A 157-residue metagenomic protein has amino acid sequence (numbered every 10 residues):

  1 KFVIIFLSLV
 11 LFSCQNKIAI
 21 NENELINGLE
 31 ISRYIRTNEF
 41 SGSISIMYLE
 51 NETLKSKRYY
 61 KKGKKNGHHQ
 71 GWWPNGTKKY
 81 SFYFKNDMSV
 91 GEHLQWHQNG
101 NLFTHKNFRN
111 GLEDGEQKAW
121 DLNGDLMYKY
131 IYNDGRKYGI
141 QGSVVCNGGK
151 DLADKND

Functional and structural regions predicted by a protein language model:
F2-F12: Sec-dependent N-terminal signal peptides
S13-D157: Glycine/tyrosine- and acidic-biased, solvent-exposed loop/turn segments at the edges of beta-strands
